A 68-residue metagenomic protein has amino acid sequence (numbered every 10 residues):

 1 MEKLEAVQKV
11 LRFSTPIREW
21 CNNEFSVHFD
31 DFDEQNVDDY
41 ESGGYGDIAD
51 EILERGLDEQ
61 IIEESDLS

Functional and structural regions predicted by a protein language model:
E2-L11: Extreme N-terminal leader/activation tails
T15-S68: Acidic, low-complexity, intrinsically disordered interaction modules
